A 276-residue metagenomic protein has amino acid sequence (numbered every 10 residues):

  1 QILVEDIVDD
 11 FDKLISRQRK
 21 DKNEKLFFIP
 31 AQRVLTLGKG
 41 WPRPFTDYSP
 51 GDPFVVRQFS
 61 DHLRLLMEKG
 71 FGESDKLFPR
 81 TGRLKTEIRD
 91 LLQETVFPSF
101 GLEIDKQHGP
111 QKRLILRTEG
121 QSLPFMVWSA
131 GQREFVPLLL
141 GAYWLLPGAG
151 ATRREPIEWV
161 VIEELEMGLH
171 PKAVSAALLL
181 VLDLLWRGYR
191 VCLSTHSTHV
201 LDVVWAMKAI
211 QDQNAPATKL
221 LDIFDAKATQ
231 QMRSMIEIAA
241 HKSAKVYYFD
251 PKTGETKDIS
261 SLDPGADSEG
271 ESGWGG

Functional and structural regions predicted by a protein language model:
Q1-W159, L180, R187, S234-G276: Phosphate-coordinating catalytic segments in nucleotide- and nucleic-acid-processing enzymes
E163-L165: Walker B catalytic acidic pair
A176, L180-R187, V200-V203: Conserved helical "switch/dimer-interface" subregion of ABC/ABC-like ATPase nucleotide-binding domains
S194-H196: H-loop/switch region of ABC-family ATPase nucleotide-binding domains
I210-D250: Short mixed-charge
